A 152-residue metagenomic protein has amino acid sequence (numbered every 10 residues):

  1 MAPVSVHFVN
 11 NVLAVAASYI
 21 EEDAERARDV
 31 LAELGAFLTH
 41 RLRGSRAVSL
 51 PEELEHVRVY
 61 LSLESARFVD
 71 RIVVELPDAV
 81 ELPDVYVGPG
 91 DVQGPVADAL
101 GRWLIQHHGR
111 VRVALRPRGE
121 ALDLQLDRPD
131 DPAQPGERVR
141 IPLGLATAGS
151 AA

Functional and structural regions predicted by a protein language model:
M1-V4, F8-G144: Two-component histidine phosphotransfer core
T147-A152: Actinobacteria-biased recognition of intrinsically disordered, low-complexity terminal regions
